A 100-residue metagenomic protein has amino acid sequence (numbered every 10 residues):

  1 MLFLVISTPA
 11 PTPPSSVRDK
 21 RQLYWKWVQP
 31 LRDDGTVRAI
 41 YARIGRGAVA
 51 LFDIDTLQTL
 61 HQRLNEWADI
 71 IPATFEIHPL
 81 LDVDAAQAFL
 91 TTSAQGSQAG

Functional and structural regions predicted by a protein language model:
M1-G100: Conserved, structured core segments of small domains
